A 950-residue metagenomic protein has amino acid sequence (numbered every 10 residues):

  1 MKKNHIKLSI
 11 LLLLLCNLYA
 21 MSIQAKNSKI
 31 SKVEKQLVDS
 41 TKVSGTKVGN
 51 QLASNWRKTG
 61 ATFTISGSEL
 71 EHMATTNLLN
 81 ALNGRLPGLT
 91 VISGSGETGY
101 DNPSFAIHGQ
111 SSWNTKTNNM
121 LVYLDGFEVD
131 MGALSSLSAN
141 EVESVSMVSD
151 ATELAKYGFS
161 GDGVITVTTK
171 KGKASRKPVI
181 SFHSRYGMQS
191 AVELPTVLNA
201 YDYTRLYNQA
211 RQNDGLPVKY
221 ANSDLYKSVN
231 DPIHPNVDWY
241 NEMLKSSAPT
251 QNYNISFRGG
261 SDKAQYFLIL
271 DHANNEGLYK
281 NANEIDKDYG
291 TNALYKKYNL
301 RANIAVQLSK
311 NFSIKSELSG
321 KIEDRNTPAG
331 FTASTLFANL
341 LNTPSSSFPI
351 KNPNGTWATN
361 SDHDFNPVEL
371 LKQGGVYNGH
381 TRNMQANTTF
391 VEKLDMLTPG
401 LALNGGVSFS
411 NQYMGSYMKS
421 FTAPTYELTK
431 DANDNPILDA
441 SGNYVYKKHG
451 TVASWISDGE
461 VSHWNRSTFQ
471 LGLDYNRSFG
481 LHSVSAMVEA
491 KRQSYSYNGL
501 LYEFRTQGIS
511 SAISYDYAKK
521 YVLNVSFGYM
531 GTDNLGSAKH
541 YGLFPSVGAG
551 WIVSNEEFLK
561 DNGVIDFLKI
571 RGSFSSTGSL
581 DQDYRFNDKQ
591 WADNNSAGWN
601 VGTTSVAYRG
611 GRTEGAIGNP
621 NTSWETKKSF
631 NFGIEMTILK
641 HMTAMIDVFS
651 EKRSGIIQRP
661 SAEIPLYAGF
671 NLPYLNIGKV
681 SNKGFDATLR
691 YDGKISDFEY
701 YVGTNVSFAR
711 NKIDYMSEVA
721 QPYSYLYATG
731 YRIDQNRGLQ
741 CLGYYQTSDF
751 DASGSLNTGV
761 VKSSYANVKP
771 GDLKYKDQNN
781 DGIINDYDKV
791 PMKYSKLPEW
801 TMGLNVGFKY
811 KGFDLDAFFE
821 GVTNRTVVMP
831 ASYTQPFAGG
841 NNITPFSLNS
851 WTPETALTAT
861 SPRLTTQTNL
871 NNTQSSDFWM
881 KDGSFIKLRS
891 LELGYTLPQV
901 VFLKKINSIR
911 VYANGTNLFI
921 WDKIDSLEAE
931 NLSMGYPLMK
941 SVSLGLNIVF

Functional and structural regions predicted by a protein language model:
M1-L300, I314, Q721-P722, N779 (+1 more regions): Short, small/polar-rich motifs associated with maturation and membrane association, primarily at protein termini
L37, A191-E193, P232-D271, N275-Y279 (+10 more regions): Flexible loop and strand-edge segments within Gram-negative outer membrane beta-barrel domains
E97, Y186-S190, S261, H272-E276 (+15 more regions): Transmembrane beta-strands of outer-membrane beta-barrel pores
G172-P178, D262-K263, L278, N311 (+11 more regions): Short loop/turn motifs that connect adjacent beta-strands in outer-membrane beta-barrel proteins
S181-D231, G330-F331, K694-K796: Conserved small-residue
D271-K297, T327-T332, T381-Q385, M396-E489 (+4 more regions): Small-side-chain secondary-structure face that scaffolds active or pore-lining regions
N352, E369, V822-V911, G915: Extracytoplasmic gating/loop element in the C-terminal half of outer-membrane beta-barrel translocons and assembly
K560-T626, T643-V680, T729: Solvent-exposed loop/turn elements at secondary-structure boundaries
